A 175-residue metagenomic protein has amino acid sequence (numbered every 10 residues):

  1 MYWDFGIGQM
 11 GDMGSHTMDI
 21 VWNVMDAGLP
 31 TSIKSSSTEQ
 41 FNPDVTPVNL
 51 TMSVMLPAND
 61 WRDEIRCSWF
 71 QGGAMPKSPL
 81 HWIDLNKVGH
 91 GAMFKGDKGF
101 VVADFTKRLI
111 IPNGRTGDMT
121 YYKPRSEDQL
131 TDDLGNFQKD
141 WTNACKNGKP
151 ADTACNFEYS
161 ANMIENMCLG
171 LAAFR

Functional and structural regions predicted by a protein language model:
M1-I7, G11-R175: Contiguous beta-strand/loop segments that form the cofactor/metal-binding neighborhood of enzyme cores
